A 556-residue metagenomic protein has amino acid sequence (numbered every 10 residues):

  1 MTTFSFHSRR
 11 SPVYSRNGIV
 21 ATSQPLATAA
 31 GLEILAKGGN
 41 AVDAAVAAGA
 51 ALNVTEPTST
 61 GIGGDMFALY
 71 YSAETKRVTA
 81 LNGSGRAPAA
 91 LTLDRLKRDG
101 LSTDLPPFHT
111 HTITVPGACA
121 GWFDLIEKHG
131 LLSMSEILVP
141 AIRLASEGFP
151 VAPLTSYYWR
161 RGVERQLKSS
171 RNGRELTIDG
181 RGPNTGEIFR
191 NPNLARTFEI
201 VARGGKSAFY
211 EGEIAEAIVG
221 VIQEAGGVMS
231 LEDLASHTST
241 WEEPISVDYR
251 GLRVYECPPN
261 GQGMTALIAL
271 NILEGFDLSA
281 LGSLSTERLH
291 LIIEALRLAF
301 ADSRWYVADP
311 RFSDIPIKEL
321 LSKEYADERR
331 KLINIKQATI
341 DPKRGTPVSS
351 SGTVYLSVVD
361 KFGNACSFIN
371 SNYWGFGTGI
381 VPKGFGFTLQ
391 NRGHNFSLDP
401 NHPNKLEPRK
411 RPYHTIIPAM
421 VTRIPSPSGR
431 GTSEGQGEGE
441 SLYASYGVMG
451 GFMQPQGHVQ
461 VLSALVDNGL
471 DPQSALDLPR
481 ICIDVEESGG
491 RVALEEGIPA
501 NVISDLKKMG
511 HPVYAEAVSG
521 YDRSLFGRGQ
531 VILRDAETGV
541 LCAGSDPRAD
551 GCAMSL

Functional and structural regions predicted by a protein language model:
M1-A29, E33, G39-G205, F209-E211 (+6 more regions): Noncatalytic scaffold domains of N-terminal-nucleophile
V54-A80, V228-S230, N364-R423, G439-A444 (+2 more regions): Active-site rim segments in enzyme catalytic domains, especially the processed small/beta chain of N-terminal
W241, S350-T353, H414-I416: Short, small/polar residue-rich loop motifs at catalytic or cofactor-binding pockets
Y255-G263, T353-V354, S367-I380, V448-Q454: Glycine-rich phosphate/pyrophosphate-binding beta-alpha loops
G263-S279, V421, S441, G451-L476: M16/insulysin-pitrilysin zinc metalloprotease superfamily fold
F276-N372, F385, R392, P512-A517: Internal maturation/activation junctions in enzymes
F312, K410, H458, D467-R523: Extended C-terminal subregions enriched in glycine
G429-E434, E438: Glycine-biased, low-complexity coil/linker segments
